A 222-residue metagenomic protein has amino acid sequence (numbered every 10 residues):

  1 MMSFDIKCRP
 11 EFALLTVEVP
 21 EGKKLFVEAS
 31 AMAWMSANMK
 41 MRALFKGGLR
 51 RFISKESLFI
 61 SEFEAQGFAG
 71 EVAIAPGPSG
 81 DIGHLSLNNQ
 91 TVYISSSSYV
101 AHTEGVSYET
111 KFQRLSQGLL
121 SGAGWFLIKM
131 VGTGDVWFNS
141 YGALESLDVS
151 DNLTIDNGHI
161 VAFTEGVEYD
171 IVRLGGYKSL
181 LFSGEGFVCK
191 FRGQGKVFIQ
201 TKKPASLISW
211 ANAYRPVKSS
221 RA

Functional and structural regions predicted by a protein language model:
M1-A222: Composition-driven recognition of glycine/serine/threonine/acidic- and proline-rich low-complexity segments and repeats
